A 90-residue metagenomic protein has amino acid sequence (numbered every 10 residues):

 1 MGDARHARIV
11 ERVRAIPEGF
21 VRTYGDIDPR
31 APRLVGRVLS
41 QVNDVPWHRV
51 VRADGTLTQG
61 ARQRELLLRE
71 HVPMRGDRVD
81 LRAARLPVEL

Functional and structural regions predicted by a protein language model:
M1-L90: Nucleic acid-binding interface residues in structured DNA/RNA-binding domains, emphasizing the DNA-engaging scaffolds
